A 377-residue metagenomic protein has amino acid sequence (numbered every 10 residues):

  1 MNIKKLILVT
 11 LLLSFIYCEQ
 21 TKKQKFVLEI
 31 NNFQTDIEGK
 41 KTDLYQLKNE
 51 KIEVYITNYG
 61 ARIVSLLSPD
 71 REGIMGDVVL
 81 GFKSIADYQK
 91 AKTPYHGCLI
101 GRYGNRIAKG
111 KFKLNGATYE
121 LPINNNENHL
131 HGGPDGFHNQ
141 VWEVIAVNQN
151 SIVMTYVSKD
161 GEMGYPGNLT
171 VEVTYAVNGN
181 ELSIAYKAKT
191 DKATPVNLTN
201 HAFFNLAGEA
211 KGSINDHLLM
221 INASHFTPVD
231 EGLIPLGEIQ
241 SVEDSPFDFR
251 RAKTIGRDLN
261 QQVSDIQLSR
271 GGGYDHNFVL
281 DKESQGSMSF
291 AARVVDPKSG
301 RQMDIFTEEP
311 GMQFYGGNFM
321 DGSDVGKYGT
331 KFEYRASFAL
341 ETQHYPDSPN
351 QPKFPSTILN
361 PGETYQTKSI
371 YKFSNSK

Functional and structural regions predicted by a protein language model:
M1-K25: Bacterial Sec-dependent N-terminal signal peptides
E19-K377: An exposed, glycine/acidic-rich loop-and-rim segment of catalytic or binding clefts
